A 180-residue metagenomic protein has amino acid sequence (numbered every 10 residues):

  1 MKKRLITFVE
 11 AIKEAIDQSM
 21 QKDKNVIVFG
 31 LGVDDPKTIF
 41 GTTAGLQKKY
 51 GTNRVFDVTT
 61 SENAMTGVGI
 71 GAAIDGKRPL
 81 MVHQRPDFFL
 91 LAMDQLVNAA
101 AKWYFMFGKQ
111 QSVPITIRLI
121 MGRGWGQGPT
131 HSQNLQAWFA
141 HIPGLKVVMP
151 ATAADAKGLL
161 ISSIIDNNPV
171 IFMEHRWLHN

Functional and structural regions predicted by a protein language model:
M1-L178: Thiamine diphosphate
